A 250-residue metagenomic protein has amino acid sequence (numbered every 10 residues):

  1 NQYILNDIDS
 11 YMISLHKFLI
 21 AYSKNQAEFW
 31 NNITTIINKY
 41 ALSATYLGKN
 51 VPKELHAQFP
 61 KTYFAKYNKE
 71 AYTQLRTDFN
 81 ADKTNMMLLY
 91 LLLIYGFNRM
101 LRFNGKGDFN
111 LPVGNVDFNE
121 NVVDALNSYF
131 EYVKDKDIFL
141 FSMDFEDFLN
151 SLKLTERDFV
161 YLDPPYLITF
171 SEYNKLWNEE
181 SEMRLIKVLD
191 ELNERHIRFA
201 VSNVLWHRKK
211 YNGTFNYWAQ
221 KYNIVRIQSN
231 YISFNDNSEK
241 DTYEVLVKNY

Functional and structural regions predicted by a protein language model:
N1, L5-S10, H16, Y90-F97 (+5 more regions): Conserved proline-anchored active-site loop of SAM-dependent methyltransferases that bridges a beta-strand
Q2-D135: Class I S-adenosyl-L-methionine-dependent methyltransferase module
F103-G105, F109-V116, Y166-M183: Mobile active-site "lid"/loop adjacent to the S-adenosyl-L-methionine
A125-F139, V188-F199: A structural motif corresponding to the C-terminal end of an alpha-helix and its immediate exit/capping segment
D137-I138, D158, Y222: Short, conserved active-site loop motifs that form the nucleotide-linked donor/cofactor pocket
F141-D144, Q228: Short loop/edge segments at beta-strand edges and connector loops that shape dinucleotide/nucleotide cofactor-binding
N174, N178-Y250: Long, positively charged, glycine-interspersed low-complexity recognition regions
